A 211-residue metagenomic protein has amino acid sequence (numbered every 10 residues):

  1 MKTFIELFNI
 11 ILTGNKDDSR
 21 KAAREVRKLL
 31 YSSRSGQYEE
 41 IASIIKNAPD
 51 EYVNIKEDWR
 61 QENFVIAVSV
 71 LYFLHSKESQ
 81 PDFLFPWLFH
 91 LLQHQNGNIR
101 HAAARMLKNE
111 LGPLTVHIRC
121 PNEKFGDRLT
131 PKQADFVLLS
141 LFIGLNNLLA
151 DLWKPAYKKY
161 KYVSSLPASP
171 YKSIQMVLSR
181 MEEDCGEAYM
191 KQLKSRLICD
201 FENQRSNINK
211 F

Functional and structural regions predicted by a protein language model:
M1-N9, S32-Y52, S79-F89, P113-K124 (+1 more regions): Amphipathic alpha-helical scaffolding segments comprising HEAT/armadillo-like alpha-solenoid repeats
M1-R27: N-terminal "cap/leader" segments of large eukaryotic alpha-helical scaffolds
G14-N15, E57-R60, Q95-N96: Short inter-helical turns and helix N-cap capping residues of alpha-solenoid HEAT/ARM repeat scaffolds
A22-G36, F64-H75, R119-Q133: Boundary/linker elements of alpha-helical solenoid repeat scaffolds
R24, S69, R105-N109, K172 (+1 more regions): Residue-level signature of alpha-solenoid helical repeat scaffolds
L29-S33, F73-P81, E110-H117, R180-A188: Residue-level signature of the C-terminal ends
W153, Y157-F211: Eukaryotic acidic, Ser/Thr-rich intrinsically disordered low-complexity regions
